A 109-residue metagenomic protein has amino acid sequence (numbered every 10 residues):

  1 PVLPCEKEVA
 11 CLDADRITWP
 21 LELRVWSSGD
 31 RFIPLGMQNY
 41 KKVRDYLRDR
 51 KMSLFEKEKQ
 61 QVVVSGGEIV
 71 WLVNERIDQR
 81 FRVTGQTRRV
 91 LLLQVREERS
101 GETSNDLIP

Functional and structural regions predicted by a protein language model:
P1-P109: Basic, glycine-rich polyanion-binding accessory segments appended to enzymes
